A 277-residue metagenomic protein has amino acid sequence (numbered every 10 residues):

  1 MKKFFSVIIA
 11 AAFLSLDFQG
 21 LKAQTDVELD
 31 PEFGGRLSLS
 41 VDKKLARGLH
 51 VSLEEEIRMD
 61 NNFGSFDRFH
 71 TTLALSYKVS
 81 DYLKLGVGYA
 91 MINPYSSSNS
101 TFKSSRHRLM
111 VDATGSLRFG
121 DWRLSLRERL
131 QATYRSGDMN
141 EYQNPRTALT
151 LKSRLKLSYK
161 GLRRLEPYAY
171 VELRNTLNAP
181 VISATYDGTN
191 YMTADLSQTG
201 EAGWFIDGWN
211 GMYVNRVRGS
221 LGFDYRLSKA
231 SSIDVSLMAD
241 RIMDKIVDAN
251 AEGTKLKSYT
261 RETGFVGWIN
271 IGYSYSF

Functional and structural regions predicted by a protein language model:
M1-E28, F277: Bacterial Sec-dependent N-terminal signal peptides
G20-A46, G161: Outer-membrane beta-barrel biogenesis signature
Q24-D30, L49-F63, R68, K84-S98 (+3 more regions): Transmembrane beta-strand segments that form the barrel wall of outer-membrane beta-barrel proteins
P31-G35, D67-F69, S105-L109, Q143-L151 (+2 more regions): Residues that define the transmembrane beta-barrel architecture of outer-membrane proteins
L37-K43, L73-Y77, V111-L117, L130 (+3 more regions): Residues on the lipid-exposed face of transmembrane beta-strands in outer-membrane beta-barrel proteins
L45-L53, Y82-V87, G120-L124, R163-P167 (+1 more regions): Repeated loop/turn-to-beta-strand initiation elements of outer-membrane beta-barrel proteins
N62, G86-R146, Y170-N175, R241 (+1 more regions): Outer-membrane beta-barrel translocator/channel fold
E128-T254, Y275-F277: Outer-membrane beta-barrel transmembrane domain signature
